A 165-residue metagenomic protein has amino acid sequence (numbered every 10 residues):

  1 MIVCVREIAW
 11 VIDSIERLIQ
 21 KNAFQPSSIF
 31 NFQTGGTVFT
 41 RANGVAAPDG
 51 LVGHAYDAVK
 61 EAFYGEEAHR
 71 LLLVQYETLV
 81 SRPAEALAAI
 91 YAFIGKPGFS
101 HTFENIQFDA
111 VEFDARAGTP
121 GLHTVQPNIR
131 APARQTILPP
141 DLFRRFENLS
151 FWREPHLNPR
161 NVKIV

Functional and structural regions predicted by a protein language model:
M1-L18: Conserved phosphate-donor/acceptor-positioning beta-strand/loop module used by diverse small-molecule
I2, L72-V74: Hydrophobic/aromatic beta-strand patches that form the interior of the parallel beta-sheet core in alpha/beta enzyme
R6, Q75-E77: Short, well-ordered beta-to-alpha junction loops that form the rim of enzyme active sites and present histidine/acidic
L18-G36: Acceptor-binding helix/loop patch of EC 2.4 sugar-transfer enzymes, predominantly nucleotide-sugar-dependent
I19, A23-Q25, G44-P48, G53-Y56 (+3 more regions): PAPS-dependent sulfotransferases, especially Golgi type II membrane carbohydrate sulfotransferases
Q33-A47: Short glycine/proline- and acidic residue-enriched helix-loop micro-motifs that form flexible lids or anion-recognition
E66-R70: A short helix-to-beta-strand connector/capping loop
E77-P83: Substrate-binding strand-loop-helix patch in Rossmann-like NAD(P)-dependent oxidoreductase/epimerase domains
